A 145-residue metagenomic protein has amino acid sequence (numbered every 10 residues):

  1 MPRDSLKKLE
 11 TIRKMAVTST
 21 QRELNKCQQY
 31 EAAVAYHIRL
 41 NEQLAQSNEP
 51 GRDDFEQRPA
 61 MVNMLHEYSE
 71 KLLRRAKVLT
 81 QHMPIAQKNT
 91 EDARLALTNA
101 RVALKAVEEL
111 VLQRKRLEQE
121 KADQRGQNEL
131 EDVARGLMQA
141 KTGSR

Functional and structural regions predicted by a protein language model:
M1-R145: Charge-rich amphipathic alpha-helical interaction elements
